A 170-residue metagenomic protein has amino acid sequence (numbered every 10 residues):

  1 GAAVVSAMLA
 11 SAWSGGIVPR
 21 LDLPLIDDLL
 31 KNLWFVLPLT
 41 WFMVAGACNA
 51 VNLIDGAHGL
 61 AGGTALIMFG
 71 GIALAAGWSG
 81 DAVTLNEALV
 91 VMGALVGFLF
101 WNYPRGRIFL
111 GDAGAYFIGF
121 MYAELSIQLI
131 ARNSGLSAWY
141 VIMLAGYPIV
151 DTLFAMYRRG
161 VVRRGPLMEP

Functional and structural regions predicted by a protein language model:
G1-L153: "…together with the soluble PPM/PP2C metallo-phosphatase catalytic core" -> "…together with the soluble PPM/PP2C
F154-P170: Cytosolic, membrane-interface loops and tails of multi-pass inner-membrane proteins
